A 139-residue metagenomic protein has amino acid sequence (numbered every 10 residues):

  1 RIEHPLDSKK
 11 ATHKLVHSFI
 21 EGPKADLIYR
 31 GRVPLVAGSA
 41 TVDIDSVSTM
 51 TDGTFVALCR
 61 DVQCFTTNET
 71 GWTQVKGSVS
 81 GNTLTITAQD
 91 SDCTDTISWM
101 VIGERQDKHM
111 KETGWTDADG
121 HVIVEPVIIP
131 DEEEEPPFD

Functional and structural regions predicted by a protein language model:
R1-D139: Extracellular receptor-binding modules and their adjoining Ser/Thr/Gly/Asp/Asn-rich linkers
